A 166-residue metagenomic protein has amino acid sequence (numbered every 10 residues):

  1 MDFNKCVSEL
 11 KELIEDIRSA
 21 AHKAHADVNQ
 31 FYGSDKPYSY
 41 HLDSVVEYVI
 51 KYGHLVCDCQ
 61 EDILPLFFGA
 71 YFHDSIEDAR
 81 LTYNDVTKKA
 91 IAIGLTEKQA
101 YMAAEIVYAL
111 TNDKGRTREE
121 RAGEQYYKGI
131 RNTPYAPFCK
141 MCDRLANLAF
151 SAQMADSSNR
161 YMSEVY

Functional and structural regions predicted by a protein language model:
M1-Y166: Active-site helical microenvironments for divalent-metal-assisted chemistry
